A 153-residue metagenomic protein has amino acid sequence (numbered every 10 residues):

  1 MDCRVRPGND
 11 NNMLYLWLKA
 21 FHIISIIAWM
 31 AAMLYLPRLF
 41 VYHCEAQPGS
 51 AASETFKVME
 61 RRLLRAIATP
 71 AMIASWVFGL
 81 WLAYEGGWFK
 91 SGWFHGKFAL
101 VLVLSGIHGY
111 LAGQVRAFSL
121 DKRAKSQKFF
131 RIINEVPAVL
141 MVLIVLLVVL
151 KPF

Functional and structural regions predicted by a protein language model:
N9-F153: Polytopic transmembrane helical bundles with strong interfacial aromatic enrichment
